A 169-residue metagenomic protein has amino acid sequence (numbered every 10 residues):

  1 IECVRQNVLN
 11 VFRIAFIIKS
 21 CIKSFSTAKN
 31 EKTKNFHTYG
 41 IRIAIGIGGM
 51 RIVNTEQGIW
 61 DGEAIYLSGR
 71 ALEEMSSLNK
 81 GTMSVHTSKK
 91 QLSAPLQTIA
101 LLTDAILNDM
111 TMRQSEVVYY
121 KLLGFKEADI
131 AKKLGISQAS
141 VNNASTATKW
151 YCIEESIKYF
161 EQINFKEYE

Functional and structural regions predicted by a protein language model:
I1-E63, L67-E73: DNA-contacting interfaces and partner/effector-binding or oligomerization modules in DNA-centric proteins
N54-I59, E74-T98: Flexible, glycine/charge-rich interdomain/linker segments that couple and regulate nucleotide signaling catalytic cores
L107-Q114: Short helix-coil-helix linker/hinge
Q114-K121: Short alpha-helical "packing" element that flanks the helix-turn-helix/winged-helix DNA-binding module
K126-L134, V141: Short alpha-helical "recognition helix" segments of helix-turn-helix
N142-T146: Key DNA-contacting residues within the recognition helix of helix-turn-helix
W150-N164: Short, Lys/Arg-enriched C-terminal cap helix and immediately downstream tail that follows
